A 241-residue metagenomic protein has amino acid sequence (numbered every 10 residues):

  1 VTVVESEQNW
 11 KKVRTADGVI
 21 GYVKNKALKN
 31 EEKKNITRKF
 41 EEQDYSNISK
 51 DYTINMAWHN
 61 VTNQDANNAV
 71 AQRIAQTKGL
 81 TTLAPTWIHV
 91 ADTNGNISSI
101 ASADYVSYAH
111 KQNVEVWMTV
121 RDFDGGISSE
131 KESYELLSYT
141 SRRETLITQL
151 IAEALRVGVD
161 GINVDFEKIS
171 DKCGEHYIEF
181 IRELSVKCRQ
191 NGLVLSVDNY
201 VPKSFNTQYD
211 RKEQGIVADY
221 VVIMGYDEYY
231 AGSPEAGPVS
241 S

Functional and structural regions predicted by a protein language model:
T2-E5, R14-T53: Boundary regions of SH3-family modules and the immediately adjacent low-complexity/disordered segments in eukaryotic
T37-E42, Q64-Q72, I100-Y105, T145-L150 (+1 more regions): Alpha-helical scaffolding within the catalytic cores of extracellular/periplasmic polymer-degrading hydrolases
N55-H59, T81-T86, E115-V120, D160-D165 (+2 more regions): Structural recognition of the beta-strand scaffold that forms the well-ordered cores of secreted hydrolase catalytic
A66-A91, Q149-I162: Catalytic domains of carbohydrate-active enzymes, especially glycoside hydrolases
A84-P85, D104-S141, L150-V157, G161 (+1 more regions): Substrate-binding cleft and catalytic face of glycoside hydrolase catalytic domains, especially the flexible beta-alpha
T86-A91, V120-S138, F166-D171, P202 (+1 more regions): Aromatic-lined carbohydrate-binding surfaces of glycoside hydrolases
W87, T145-H176, V217-E235: Active-site groove signature of glycoside hydrolases
T93-I97, G174-S241: Substrate-binding surface in catalytic domains of secreted glycosidases
